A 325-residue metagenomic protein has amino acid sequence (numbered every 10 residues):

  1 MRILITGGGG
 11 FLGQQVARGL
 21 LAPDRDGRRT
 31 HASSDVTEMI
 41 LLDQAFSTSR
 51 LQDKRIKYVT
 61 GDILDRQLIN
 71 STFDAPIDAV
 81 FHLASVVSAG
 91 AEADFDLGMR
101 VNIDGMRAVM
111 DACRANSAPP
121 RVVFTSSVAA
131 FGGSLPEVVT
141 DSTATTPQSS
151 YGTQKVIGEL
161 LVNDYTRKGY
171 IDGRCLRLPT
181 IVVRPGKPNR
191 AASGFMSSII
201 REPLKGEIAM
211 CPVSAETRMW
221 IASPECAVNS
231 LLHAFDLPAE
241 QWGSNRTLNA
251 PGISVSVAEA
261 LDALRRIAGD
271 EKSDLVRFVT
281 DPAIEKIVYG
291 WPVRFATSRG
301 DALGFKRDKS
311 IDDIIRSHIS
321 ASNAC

Functional and structural regions predicted by a protein language model:
M1-D26: N-terminal Rossmann NAD(P)H-binding glycine-rich loop of SDR-like oxidoreductase domains
T6, L42, V80-V86, V122-V128 (+2 more regions): SDR active-site strand-loop-helix element
T60-V101: NAD(P)H-binding glycine-rich loop region in Rossmannoid oxidoreductase-like domains and their noncatalytic homologs
R107-S149: Conserved Rossmann-fold NAD(P)-dependent oxidoreductase catalytic core, especially the SDR/UDP-sugar
G133, Q148-R174: Active-site Tyr-X1-5-Lys
N163-R218, P224: NAD(P)-dependent short-chain dehydrogenase/reductase
S230, A234-E285: Mid/C-terminal beta-alpha module of Rossmann-like enzyme folds, strongest in SDR-family dehydrogenases/epimerases
T280, P292-A302, K309-C325: Amphipathic terminal alpha-helices
